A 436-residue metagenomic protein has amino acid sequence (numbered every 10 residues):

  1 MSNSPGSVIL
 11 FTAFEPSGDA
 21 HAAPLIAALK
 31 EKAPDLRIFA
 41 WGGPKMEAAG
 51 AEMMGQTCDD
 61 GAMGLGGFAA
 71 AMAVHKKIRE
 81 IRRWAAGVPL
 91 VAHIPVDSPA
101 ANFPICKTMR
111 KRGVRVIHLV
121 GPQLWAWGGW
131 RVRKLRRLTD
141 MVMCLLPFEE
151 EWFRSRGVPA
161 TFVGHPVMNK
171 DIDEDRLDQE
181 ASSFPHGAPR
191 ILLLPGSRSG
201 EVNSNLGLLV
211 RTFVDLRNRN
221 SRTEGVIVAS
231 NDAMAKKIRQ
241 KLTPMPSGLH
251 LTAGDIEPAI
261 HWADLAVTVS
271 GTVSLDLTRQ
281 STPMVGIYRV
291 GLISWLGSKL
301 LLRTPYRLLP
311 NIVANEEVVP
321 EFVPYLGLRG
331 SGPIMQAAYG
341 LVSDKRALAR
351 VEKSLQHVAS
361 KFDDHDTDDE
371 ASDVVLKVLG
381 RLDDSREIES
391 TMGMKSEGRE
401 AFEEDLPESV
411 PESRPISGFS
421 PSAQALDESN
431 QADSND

Functional and structural regions predicted by a protein language model:
M1-D436: Nucleotide-activated sugar donor-binding and catalytic core shared by glycosyltransferases and related lipid-linked
